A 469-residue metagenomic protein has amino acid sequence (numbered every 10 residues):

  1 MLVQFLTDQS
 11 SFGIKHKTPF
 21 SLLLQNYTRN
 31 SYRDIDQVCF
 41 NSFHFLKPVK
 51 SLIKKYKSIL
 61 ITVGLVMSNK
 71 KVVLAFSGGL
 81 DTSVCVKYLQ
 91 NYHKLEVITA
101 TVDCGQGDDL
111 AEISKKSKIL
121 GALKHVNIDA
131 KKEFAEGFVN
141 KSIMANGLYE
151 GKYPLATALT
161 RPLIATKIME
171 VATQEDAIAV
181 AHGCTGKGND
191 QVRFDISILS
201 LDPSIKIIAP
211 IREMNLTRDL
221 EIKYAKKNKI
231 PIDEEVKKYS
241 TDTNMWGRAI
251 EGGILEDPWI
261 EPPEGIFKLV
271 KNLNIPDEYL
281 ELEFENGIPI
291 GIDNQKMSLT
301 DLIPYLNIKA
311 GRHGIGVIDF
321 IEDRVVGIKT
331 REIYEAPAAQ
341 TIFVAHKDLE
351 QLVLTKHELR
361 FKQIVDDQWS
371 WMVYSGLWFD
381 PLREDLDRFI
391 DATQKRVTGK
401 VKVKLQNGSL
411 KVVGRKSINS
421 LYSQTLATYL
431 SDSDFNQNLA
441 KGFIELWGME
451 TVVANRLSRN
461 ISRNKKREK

Functional and structural regions predicted by a protein language model:
N30-Y32: Intrinsic low-complexity, disordered N-terminal segments enriched in polar/charged/small residues
K47-V66: Short, Lys/Arg-enriched N-terminal segments with co-localized hydrophobic residues within the first ~10-30 amino acids
S68-K469: Nucleotide-activated chemistry modules centered on ATP-dependent adenylation/adenylyltransferase
